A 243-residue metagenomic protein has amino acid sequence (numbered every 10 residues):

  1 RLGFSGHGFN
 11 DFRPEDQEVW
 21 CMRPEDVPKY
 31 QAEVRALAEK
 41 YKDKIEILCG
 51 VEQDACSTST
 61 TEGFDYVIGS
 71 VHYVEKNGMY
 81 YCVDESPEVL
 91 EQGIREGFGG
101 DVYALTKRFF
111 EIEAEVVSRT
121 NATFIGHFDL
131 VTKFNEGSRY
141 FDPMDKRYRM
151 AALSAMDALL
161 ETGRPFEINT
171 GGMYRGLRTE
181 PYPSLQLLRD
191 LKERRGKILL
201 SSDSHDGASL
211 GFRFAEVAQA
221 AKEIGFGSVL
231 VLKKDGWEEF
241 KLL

Functional and structural regions predicted by a protein language model:
R1-D16, S57-T60, F64, N121-G137 (+2 more regions): Short N-terminal signal/transit or membrane-insertion segments and the immediately adjacent low-complexity/disordered
R1-E88, G99, Y103-K107, S209: A metal-dependent hydrolase metal-coordination microenvironment
R1-G3, E46-L48, D65-I68, T123-I125 (+3 more regions): Structural preference for beta-strand elements that scaffold enzyme active sites
F4, F9, G69-D157, P165-R175: Divalent metal-binding pocket/active-site signature
V27, Q31, T106-F110, A152 (+2 more regions): A structural signal for well-ordered alpha-helical scaffolds and beta->alpha junctions
R35-K42, S59-I68, V117-N121, D157-G163 (+2 more regions): Acidic (Asp/Glu)-rich catalytic clusters
A55-C56, E111-I112, L185: A generic local structural motif
K133, S138-L243: Charged catalytic cores and adjacent phosphate/nucleic-acid-binding surfaces used for phosphate/nucleic-acid chemistry
